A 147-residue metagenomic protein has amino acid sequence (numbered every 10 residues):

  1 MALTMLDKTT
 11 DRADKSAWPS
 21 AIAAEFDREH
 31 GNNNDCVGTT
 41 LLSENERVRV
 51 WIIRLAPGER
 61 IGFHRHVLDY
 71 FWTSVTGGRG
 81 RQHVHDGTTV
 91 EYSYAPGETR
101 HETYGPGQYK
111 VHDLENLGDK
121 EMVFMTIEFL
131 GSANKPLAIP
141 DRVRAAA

Functional and structural regions predicted by a protein language model:
A2-R49, Q82-V84, T89-V111, E115 (+2 more regions): A short, N-terminal "cap"/entry segment at the start of jelly-roll beta-barrel domains of the cupin/DSBH fold
G38, E59-R60: Short secondary-structure capping micro-motifs at structural edges
W51, W72-S74, H101: Structural recognition of the beta-strand scaffold that forms the well-ordered cores of secreted hydrolase catalytic
L55-G58, G97: Tight coil/turn sites that cap or link beta-strands
P57, V67, T76, P106-Q108 (+1 more regions): Short loop/turn positions at the edges of beta-strands in beta-sheet-rich folds
G62-V67, H112, N116: His-enriched metal-coordination microenvironments in redox/metal-binding proteins
H66-G87: Glycine- and acidic-residue-biased ligand/ion/polar-headgroup-sensing regions
